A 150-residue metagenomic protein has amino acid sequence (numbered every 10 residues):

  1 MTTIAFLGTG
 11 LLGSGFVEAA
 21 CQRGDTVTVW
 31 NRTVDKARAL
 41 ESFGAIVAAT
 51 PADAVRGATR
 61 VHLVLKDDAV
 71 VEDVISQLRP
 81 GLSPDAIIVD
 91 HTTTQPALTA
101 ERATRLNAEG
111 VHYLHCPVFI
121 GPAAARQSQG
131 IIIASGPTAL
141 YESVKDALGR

Functional and structural regions predicted by a protein language model:
M1-R60, P122-A125: NAD(P)+-binding Rossmann beta1-loop-alpha1 motif at the extreme N-terminus of oxidoreductases
I4, T93-R150: Rossmann-fold dinucleotide-binding core
V17-A19, E41, D73-S76, A100-T104 (+1 more regions): Short amphipathic alpha-helical segments
Q22-D25, A45, R60, P80 (+3 more regions): Generic secondary-structure signature for well-ordered alpha-helical cores
T28, A48, I88-V89, Y113-L114 (+1 more regions): Structural detector of well-ordered beta-strand residues that form the stable sheet scaffold of enzyme domains
R32, L65, V118: Active-site loop/turn elements of alpha/beta-hydrolase fold enzymes, especially the short glycine-/histidine-rich
P51-Y113: Rossmann-fold NAD(P) dinucleotide-binding segment
